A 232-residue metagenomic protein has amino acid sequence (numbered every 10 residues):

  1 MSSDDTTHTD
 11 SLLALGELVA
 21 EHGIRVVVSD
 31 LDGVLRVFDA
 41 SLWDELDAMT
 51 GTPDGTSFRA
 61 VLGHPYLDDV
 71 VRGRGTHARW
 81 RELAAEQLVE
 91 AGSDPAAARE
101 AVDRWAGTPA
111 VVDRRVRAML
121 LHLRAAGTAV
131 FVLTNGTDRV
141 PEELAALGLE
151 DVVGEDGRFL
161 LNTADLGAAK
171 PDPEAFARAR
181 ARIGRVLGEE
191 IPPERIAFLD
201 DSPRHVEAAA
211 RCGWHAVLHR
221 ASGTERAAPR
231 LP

Functional and structural regions predicted by a protein language model:
M1-S29, T137-P232: Asp-based, Mg2+/Mn2+-dependent phosphohydrolase catalytic module
S2-G63, E86, R211: Active-site neighborhood of HAD-like aspartate-dependent phosphohydrolases
L42-E45, R115-H122, A208: A short acidic, amphipathic alpha-helical/loop segment
L46, G55-A60, L67-V70, A101-R114: Helical cap/lid subdomains and adjacent loops of hydrolase enzymes that gate the active-site channel and determine
T50-L62, V89-D103, V153, G157 (+1 more regions): Short, surface-exposed acidic
D68-V102: A metal-dependent, Asp-based hydrolase signature
S93-F131, P173: Short, acidic loop-to-helix structural element flanking the phosphoryl-transfer center in phosphate-processing enzymes
